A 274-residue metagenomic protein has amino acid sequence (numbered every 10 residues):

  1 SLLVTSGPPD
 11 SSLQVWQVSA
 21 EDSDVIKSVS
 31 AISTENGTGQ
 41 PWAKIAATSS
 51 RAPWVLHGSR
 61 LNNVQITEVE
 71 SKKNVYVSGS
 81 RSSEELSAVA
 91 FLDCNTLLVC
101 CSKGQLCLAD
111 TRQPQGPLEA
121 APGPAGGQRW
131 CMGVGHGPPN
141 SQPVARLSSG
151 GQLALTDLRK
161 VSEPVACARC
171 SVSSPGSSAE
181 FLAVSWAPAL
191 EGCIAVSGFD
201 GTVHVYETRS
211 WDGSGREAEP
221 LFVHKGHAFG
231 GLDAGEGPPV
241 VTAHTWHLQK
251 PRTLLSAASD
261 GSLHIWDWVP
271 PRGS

Functional and structural regions predicted by a protein language model:
S1-T156, A166-A189, A195-G215, E219-S274: WD40 beta-propeller repeat fold
